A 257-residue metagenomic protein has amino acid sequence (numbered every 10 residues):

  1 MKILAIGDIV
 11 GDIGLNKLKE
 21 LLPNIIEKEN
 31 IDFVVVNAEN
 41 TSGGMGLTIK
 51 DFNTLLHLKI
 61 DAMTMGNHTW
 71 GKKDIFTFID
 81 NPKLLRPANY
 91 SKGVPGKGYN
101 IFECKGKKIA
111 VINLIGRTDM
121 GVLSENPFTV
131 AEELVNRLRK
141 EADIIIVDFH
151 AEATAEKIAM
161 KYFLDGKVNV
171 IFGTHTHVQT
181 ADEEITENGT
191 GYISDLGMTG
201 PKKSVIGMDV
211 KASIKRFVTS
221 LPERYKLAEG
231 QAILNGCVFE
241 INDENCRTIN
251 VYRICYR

Functional and structural regions predicted by a protein language model:
M1-R257: Acidic, metal/ion-coordinating pockets
